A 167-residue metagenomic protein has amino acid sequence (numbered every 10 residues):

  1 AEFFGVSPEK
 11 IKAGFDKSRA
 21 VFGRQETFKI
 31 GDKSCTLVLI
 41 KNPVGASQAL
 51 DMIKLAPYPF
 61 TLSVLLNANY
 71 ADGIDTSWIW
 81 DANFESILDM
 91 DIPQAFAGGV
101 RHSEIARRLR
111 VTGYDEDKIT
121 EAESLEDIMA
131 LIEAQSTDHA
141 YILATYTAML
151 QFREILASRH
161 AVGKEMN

Functional and structural regions predicted by a protein language model:
E2-N167: ATP-dependent carboxylate-amine ligase
